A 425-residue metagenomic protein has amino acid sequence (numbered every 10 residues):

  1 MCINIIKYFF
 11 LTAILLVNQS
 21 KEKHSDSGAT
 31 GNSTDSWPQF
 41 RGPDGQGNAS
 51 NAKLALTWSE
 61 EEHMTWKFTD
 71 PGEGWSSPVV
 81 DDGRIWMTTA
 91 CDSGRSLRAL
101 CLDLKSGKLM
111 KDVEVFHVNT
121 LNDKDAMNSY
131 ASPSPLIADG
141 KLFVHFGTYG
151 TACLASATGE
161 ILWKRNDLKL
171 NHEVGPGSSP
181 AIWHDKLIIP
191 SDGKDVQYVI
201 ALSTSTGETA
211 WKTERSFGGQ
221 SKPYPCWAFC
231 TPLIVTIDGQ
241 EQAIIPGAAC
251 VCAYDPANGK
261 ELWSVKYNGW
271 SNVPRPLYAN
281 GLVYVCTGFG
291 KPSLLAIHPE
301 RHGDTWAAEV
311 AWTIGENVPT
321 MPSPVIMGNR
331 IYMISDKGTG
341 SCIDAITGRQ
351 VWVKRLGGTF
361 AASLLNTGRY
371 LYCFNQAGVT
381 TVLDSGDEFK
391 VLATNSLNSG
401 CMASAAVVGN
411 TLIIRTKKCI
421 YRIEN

Functional and structural regions predicted by a protein language model:
C2-L11: Sec-dependent signal peptide recognition, specifically the positively charged N-region followed immediately by
F10-Q19: Hydrophobic h-region of N-terminal signal peptides that target proteins for export in Gram-negative bacteria
Q19-N425: Noncatalytic, solvent-exposed loop/strand surfaces of beta-propeller-type extracellular/periplasmic domains
